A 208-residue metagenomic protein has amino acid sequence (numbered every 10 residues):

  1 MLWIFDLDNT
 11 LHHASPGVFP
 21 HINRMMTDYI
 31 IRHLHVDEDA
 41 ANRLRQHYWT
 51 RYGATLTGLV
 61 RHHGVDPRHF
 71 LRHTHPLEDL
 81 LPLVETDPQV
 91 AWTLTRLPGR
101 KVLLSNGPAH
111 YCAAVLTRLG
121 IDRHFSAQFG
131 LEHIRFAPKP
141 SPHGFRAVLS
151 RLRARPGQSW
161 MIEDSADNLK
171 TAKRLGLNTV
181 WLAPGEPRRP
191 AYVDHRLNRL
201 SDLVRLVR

Functional and structural regions predicted by a protein language model:
M1, A91, T95, P108-R208: Asp-based, Mg2+/Mn2+-dependent phosphohydrolase catalytic module
M1-P88, H110: N-terminal helical cap/lid subdomain that shapes the substrate entry/recognition surface in HAD-like hydrolases
N9, L103-N106, E163: Conserved residues at beta->alpha junctions
H13, L103-S105, W181: Hydrophobic residues in well-ordered beta-strands that form the structural core
V36, V65, G99, A154 (+1 more regions): Short glycine/serine/threonine/alanine-rich loop segments
T74, E78-S105, V115-L116: Hydrophobic, well-structured mid-protein blocks that either form specific transmembrane helices
